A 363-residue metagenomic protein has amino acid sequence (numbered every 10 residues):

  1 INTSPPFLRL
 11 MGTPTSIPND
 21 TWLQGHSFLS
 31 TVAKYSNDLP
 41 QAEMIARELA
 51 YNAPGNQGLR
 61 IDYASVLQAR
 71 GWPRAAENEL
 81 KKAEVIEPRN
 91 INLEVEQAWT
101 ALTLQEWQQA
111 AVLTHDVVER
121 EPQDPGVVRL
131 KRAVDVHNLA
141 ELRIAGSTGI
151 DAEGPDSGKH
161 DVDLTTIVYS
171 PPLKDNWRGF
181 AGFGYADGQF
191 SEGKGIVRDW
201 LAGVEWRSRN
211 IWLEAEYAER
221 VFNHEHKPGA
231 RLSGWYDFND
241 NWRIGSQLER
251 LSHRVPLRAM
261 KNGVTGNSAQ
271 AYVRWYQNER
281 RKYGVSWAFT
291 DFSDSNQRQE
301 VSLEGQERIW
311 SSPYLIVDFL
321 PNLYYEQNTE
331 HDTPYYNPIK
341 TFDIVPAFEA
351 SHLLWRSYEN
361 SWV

Functional and structural regions predicted by a protein language model:
I1-V363: Gram-negative and organellar
